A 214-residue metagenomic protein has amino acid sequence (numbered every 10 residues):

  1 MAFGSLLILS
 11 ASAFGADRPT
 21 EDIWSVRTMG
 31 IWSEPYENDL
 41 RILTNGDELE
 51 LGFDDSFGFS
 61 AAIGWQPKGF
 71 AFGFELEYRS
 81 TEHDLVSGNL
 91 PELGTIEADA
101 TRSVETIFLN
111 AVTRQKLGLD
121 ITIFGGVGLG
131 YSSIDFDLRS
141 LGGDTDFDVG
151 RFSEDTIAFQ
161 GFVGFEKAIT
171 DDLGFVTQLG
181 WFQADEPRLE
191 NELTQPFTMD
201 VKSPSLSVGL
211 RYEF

Functional and structural regions predicted by a protein language model:
A2-S10: Bacterial N-terminal signal peptides
F14-F70, S205-F214: Short glycine/proline- and aromatic-enriched beta-strand/turn motifs that initiate or cap beta-hairpins
D22, D55-F59, S103-I107, S153-F159 (+1 more regions): Residues that define the transmembrane beta-barrel architecture of outer-membrane proteins
E34, A62-G142, V201-F214: Gram-negative (and chloroplast) outer-membrane scaffold detector with strong preference for beta-barrel transmembrane
N38-T44, S87-L93, D137-D146, D185-E190: Flexible, solvent-exposed coil segments and beta strand-coil junctions, predominantly the extracellular/periplasmic
D39, H83, G161, E166-F214: Predominantly the C-terminal beta-signal and adjacent terminal strand-loop region of outer-membrane beta-barrel
T44-E50, E92-A100, D144-R151, E192-T198: Extracellular loop and loop/strand-boundary signature of outer-membrane beta-barrel proteins
E105-I107, T145-G150, Q178, R188: Outer-membrane beta-barrel porins/channels
